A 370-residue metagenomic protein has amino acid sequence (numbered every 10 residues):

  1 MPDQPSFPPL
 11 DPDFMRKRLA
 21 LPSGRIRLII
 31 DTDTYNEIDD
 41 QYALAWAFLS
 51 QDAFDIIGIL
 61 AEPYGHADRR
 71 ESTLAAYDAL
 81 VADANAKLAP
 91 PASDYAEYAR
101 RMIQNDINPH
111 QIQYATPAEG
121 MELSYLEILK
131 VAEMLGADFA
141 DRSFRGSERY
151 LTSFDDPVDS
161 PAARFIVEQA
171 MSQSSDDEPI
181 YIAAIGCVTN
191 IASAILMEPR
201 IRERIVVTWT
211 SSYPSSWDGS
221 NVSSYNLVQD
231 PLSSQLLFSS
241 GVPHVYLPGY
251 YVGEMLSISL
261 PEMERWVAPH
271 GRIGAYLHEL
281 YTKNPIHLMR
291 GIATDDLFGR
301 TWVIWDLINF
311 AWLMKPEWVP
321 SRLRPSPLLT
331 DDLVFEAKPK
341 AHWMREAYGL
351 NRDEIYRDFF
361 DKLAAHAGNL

Functional and structural regions predicted by a protein language model:
M1-L370: N-terminal acidic, glycine/proline-rich low-complexity segments
